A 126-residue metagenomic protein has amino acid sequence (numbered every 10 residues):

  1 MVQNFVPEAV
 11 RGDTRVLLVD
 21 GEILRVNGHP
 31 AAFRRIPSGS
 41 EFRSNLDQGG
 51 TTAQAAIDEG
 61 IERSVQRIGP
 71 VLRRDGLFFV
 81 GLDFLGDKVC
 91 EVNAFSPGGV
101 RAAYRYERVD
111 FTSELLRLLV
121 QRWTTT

Functional and structural regions predicted by a protein language model:
M1-I61: Phosphate-binding site of ATP-dependent enzymes
A55-T126: ATP-dependent carboxylate activation and anion-phosphoryl transfer catalytic cores that bind Mg-ATP to form
